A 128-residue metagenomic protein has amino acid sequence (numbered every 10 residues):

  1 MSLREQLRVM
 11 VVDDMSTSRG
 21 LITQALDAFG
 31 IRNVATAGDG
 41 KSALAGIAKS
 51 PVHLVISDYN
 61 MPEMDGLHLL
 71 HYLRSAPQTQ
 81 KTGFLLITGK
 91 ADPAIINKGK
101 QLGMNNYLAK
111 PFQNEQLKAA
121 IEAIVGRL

Functional and structural regions predicted by a protein language model:
Q6-T17, I22-L26, V55: Conserved acidic segment of CheY-like receiver
T36-L54: Acidic, metal-coordinating helix/loop segments flanking the phosphotransfer/catalytic sites of two-component signaling
P51-H53, Q78-G83: His-Asp phosphorelay/catalytic-motif detector in bacterial-type signaling
D58, T88: Active-site residues of response regulator receiver
M61: Receiver (REC) domain active-site loop signature in two-component systems and cognate sites in sensor histidine kinases
A94, F112-I121: C-terminal output helix
